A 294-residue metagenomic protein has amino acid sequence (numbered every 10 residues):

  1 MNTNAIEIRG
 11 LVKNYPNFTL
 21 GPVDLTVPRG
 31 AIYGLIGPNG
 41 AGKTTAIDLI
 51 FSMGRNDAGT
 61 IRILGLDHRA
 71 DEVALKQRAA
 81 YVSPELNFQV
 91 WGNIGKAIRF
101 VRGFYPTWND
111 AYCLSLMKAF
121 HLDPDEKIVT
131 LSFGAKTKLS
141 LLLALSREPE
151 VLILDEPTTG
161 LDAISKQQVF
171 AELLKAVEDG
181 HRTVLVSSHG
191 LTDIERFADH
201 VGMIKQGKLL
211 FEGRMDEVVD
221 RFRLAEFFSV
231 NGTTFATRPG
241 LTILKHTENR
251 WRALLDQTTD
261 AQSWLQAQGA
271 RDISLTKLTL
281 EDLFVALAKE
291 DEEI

Functional and structural regions predicted by a protein language model:
I8-L11, F18-P28, G59: Conserved beta-strand
P38-G42: Walker A (P-loop) phosphate-binding loop of ABC-type ATPase nucleotide-binding domains
G59-A70, A74-L75: Conserved ABC transporter NBD signature motif
Q77, S83-L139: ABC-family P-loop ATPase nucleotide-binding domains
L152-E156: Catalytic Walker B motif of ABC-type/P-loop ATPase nucleotide-binding domains
F170-Q257: ABC transporter nucleotide-binding domain
N249-I294: C-terminal coupling/interaction segments
